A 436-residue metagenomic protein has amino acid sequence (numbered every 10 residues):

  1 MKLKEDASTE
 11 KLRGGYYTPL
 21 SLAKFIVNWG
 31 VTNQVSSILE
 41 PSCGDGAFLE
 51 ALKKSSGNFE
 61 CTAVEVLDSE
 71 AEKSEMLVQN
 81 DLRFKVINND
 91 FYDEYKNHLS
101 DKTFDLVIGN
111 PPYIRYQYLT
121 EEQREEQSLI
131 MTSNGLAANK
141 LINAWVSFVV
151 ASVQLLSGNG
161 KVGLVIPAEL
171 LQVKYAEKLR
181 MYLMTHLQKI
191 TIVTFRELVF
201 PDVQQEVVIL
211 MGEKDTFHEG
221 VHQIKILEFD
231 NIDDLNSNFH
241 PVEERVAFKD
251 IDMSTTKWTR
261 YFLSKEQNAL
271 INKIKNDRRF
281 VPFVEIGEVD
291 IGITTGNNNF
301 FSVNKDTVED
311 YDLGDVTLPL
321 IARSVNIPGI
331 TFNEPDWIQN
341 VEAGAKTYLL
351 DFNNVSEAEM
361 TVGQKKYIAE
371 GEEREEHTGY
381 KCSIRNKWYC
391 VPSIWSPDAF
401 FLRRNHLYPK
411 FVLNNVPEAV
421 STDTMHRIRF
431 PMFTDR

Functional and structural regions predicted by a protein language model:
M1-A7: N-terminal, positively charged/glycine-rich alpha-helical extensions of SAM-dependent methyltransferases
A7-L12, S133-G135, S421-P431: Glycine- and acidic
K11-L12, Y17-F25, S42-L52, S56-E60 (+3 more regions): Signature of N6-adenine DNA methyltransferases within the class I
N28-N33: Glycine-rich helix-loop-beta junction characteristic of Rossmann-like nucleotide cofactor-binding loops
V35-S42: Conserved class I S-adenosyl-L-methionine
S36, D105, D398: Conserved acidic residues
S55, L77-V78: Alpha-helical interaction/dimerization surfaces of two-component signaling modules
Q267-R436: Polybasic, glycine- and aromatic-enriched phosphate-binding surface used to engage nucleic acids
